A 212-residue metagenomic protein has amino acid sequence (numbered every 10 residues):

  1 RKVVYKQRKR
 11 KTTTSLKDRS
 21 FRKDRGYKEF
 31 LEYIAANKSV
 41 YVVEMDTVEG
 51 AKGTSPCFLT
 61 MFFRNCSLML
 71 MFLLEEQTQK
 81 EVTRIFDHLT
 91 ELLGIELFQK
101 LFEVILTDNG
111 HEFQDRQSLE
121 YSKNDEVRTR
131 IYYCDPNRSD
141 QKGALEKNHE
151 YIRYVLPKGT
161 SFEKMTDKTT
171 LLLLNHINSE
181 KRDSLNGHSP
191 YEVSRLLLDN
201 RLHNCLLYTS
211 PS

Functional and structural regions predicted by a protein language model:
R1-A35: Basic, flexible linker segments flanking DNA-binding modules in nucleic acid-interacting mobile-element proteins
K23-C66: An active-site-proximal beta-strand-loop segment
A51, M71-E96: Active-site beta-loop-alpha junctions of metal-dependent nucleic acid enzymes, especially the RNase H-like/DDE
S67-F72, K158: Short small-residue beta-strand/loop micro-motif enriched in glycine and branched aliphatics
Q99-D115, P136-N137: Acidic/histidine-rich, metal-coordinating catalytic segments
Y121-S122, R128-L207: Charged alpha-helix within mobile-element recombinases
Y208-S212: Conserved small/polar residues in nucleotide/adenosyl-binding loops
